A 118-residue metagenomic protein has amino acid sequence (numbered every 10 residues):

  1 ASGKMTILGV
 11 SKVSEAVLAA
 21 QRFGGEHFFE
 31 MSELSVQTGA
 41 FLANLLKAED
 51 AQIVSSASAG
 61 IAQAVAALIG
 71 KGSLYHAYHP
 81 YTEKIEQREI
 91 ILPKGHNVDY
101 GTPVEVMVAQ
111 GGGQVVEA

Functional and structural regions predicted by a protein language model:
A1, M31-S35, Q52-S55, L92-P93 (+1 more regions): General beta-strand structural signal in soluble alpha/beta enzymes
A1-K12, A16: N-terminal glycine-rich, Lys/His-bearing helix-loop that initiates the first secondary-structure elements of many
S2, F41-K47, Q87, V115: Glycine/charged-rich beta-loop-alpha catalytic/anionic-binding loops adjacent to active sites
K4, G25-H27, I91-P93: Short, contiguous strand/loop micro-motifs
L8, E30, G60-A64, G70-S73 (+1 more regions): Short active-site-adjacent helix-start/loop capping segments
E15-G60, A67: Conserved N-terminal alpha-helix of the aminotransferase class I/II PLP-enzyme fold
V17, T38, A57-A64, E86 (+3 more regions): Generic hydrophobic, aliphatic-rich segments that mediate packing or membrane embedding
G70-A118: PLP-dependent aminotransferase-like
